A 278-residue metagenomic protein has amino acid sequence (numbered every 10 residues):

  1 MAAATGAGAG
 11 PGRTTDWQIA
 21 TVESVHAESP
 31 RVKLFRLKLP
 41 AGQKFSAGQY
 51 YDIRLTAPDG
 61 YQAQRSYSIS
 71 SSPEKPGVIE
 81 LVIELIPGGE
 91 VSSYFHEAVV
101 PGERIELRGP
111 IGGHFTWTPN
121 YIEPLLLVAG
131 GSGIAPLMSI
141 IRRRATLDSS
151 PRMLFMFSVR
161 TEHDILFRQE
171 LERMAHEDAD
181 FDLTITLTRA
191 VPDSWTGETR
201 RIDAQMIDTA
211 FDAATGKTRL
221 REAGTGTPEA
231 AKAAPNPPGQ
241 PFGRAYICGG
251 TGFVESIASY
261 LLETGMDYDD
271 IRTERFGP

Functional and structural regions predicted by a protein language model:
A2-E103, V159-T161, T186-A190: Ferredoxin-reductase
R13-D16, M156-P278: Reductase modules of NAD(P)H-dependent flavoproteins
G48, G133, G250: Short, conserved phosphate/pyrophosphate- and ester-handling motifs at nucleotide-, phospho-/glycolipid
P110-Y121: A short, basic/flexible loop-to-alpha-helix module at the beginning of a structural domain
I122-E123, R143-M153: Conserved S-adenosyl-L-methionine
P124-L126, L154, R244: Structural motif
I134-T146: Histidine-anchored nucleotide/phosphate-binding helix
